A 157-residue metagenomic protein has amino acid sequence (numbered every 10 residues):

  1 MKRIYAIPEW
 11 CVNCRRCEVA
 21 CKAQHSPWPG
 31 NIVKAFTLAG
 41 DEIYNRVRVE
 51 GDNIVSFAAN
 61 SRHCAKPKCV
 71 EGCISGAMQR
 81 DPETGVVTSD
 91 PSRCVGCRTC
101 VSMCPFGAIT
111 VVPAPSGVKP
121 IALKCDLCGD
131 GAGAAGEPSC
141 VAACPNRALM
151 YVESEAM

Functional and structural regions predicted by a protein language model:
M1-M157: Non-ligating segments of multi-cofactor redox enzymes
